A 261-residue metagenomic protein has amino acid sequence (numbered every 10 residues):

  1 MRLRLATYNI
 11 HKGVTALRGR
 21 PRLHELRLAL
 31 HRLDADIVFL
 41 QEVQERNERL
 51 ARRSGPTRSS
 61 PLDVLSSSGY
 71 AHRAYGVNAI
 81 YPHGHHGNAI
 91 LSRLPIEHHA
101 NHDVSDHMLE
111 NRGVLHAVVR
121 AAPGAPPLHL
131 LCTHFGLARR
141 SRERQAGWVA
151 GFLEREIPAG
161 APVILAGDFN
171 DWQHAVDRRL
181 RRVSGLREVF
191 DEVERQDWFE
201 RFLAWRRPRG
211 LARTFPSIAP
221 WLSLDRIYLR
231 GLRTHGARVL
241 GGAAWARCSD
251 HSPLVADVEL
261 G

Functional and structural regions predicted by a protein language model:
M1-I37, S68-G261: Active-site regions of metal-assisted phosphoester/phosphodiester hydrolases, unifying DNase/endonuclease modules
T15-R20, N47-S59: Short, flexible/disordered intra-domain loops and linkers
V38-E42: Acidic beta-strand-to-loop metal/phosphate-binding motif
Q44-R46, D171-W172: Short "lid" loop at the C-terminus of a central beta-strand within the Rossmann-like core of SAM-dependent
R46-R49, P82-G84: Short active-site-adjacent helix-start/loop capping segments
P61, L65-S68: Phosphate-coordination/substrate-recognition cap region in phosphate-metabolizing enzymes
